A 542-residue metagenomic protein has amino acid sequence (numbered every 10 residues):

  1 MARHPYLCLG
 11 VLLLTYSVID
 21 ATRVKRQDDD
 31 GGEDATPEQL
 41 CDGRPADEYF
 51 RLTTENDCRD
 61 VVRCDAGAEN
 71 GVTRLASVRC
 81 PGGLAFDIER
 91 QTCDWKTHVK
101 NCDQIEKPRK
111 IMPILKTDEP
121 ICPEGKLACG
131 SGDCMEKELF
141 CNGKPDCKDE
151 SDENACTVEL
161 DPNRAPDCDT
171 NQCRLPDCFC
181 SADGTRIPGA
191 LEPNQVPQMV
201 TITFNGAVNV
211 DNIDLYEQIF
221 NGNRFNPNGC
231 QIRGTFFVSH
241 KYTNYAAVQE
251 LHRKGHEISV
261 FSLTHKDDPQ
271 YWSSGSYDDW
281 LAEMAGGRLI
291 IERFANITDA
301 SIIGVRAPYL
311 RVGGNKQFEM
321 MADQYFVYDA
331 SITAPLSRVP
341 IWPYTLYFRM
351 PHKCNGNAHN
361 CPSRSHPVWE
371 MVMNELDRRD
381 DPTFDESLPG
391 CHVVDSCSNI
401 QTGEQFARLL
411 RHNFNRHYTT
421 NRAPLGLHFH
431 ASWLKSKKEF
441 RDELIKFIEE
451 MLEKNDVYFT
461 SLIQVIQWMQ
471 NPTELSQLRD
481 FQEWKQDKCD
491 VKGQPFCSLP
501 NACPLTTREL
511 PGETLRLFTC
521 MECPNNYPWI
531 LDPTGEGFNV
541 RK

Functional and structural regions predicted by a protein language model:
A2-L139, G143-T157: Cysteine-rich, disulfide-bonded extracellular modules and peptides in secreted proteins and receptor ectodomains
C41, C58, C64, C80 (+18 more regions): Disulfide-bonded cysteines in secreted/extracellular proteins and peptides
G82, A307, M373-E375: Active-site donor-binding loop signature of nucleotide-sugar glycosyltransferases
T92, H98-V99, E106-P108, S151-E153 (+5 more regions): Short coil/turn segments at secondary-structure boundaries
R164-E257, T264-P269, Y277, G286-E319 (+9 more regions): Active-site beta->alpha N-cap acidic-glycine motif
N212, H265-N296, T345-T419, F440: Alpha-helical scaffold elements lining the catalytic groove of polysaccharide deacetylases
L478-K488: Acidic, Ser/Thr-rich peripheral helices and adjacent loops at domain boundaries
